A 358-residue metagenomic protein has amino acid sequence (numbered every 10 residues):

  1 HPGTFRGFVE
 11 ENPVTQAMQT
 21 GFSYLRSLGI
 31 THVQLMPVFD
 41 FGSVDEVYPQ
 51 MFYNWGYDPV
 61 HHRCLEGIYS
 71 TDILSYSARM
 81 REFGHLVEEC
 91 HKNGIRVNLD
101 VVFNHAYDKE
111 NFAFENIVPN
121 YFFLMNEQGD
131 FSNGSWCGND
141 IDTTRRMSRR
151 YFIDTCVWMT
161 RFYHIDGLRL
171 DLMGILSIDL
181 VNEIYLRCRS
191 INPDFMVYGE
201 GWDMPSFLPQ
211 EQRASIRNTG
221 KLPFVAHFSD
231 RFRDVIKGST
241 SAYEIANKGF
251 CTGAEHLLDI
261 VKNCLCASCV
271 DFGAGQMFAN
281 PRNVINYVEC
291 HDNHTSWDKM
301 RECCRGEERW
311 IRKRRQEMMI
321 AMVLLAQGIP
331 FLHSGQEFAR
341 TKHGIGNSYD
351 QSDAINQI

Functional and structural regions predicted by a protein language model:
P2-Y163, M173, V181-N192, M196: Substrate-binding/active-site clefts of carbohydrate-active enzymes
V9-N12, H61, E66, N126-E127 (+7 more regions): Solvent-exposed, flexible loop/coil residues
V33-L35, V97-L99, L168, V197-G199 (+3 more regions): Hydrophobic faces of well-ordered beta-strands that scaffold small-molecule active sites in alpha/beta enzyme cores
F41-D45, N104-K109, R169, I175-D179 (+3 more regions): Flexible loop/turn segments at secondary-structure boundaries
Q50-G67, F331, Q336-I358: Extended hydrophobic/aromatic segments used for targeting, binding, or gating
I141, I165-L170, R301-G306, I355-Q357: Glycine- and acidic
Y185-L186, S190-A339, I345-Q351: Conserved alpha/beta catalytic core and glycan-binding cleft of carbohydrate-active enzymes
